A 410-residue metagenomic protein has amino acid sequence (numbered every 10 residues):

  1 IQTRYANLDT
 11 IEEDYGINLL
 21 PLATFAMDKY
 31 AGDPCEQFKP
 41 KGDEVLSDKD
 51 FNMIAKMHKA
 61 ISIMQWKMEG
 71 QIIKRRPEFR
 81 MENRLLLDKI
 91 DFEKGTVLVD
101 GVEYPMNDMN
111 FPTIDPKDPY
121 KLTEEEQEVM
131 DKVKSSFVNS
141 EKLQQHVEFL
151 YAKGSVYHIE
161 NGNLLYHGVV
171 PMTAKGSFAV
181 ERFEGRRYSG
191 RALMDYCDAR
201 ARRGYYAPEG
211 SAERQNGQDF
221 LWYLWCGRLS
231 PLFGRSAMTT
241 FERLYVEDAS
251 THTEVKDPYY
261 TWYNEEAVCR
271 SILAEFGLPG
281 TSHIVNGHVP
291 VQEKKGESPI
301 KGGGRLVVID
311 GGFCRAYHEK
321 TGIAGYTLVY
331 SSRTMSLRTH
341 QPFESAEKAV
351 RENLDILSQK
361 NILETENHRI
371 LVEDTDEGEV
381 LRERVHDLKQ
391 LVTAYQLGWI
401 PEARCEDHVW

Functional and structural regions predicted by a protein language model:
I1-W410: Feature recognizes metal-dependent phosphohydrolase scaffolds
